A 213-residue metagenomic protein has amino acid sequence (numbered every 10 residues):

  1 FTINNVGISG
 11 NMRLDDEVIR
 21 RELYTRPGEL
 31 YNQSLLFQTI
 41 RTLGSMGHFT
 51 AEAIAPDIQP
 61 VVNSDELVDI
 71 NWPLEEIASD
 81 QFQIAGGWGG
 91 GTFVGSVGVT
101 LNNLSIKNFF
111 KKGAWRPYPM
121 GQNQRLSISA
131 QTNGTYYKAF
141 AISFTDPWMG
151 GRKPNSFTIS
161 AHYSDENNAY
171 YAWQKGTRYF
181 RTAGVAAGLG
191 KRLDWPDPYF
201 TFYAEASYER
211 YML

Functional and structural regions predicted by a protein language model:
T2-G7, K153: Solvent-exposed, non-transmembrane alpha-helical starts
G7, R20, F37-I40: Generic structural signal for individual residues within well-ordered alpha-helical segments across diverse proteins
R13, E29-L213: Gram-negative/organellar outer-membrane beta-barrel architecture
R13-P27: N-terminal periplasmic "start-of-domain" segments of outer-membrane beta-barrel proteins
